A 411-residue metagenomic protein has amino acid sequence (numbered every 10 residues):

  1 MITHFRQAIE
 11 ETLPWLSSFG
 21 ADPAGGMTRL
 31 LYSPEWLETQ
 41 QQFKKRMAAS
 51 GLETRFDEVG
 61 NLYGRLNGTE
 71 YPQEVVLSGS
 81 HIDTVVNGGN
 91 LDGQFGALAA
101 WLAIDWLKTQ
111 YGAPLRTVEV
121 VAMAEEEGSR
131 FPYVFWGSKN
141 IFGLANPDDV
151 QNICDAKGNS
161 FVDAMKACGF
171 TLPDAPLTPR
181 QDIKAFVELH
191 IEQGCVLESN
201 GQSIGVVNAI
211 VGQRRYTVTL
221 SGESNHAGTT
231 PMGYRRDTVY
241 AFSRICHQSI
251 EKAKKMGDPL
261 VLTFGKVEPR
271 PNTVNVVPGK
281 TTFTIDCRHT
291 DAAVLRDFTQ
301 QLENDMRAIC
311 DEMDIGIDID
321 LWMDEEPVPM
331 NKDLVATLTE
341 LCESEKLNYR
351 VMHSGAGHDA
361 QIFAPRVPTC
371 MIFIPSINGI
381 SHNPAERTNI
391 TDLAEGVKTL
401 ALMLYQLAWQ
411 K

Functional and structural regions predicted by a protein language model:
I2-S33, A124, H382: N-terminal capping segment at the start of a domain
I9, W15, D22, G79-S80 (+2 more regions): Zn-dependent metallopeptidase/amidohydrolase metal-coordination segment
A21-N67: A non-catalytic alpha/beta surface segment that caps or lines the substrate-entry region of metallo-dependent hydrolase
R29-Y32, T263-N272, T284-T290, G316-V335: A short beta-alpha structural unit
K44-A48, E53, Y63-A164, E395: Active-site metal-coordination/substrate-binding segment of hydrolases, especially metallo-dependent peptidases
D57, A113-T117, P173-P179, T229 (+4 more regions): Flexible, glycine/charged-enriched surface loops at secondary-structure junctions
S78, G88-E127, R214-L220, H226-K252 (+3 more regions): Alpha-helical metal-binding/catalytic segments enriched in His/Glu/Asp
E126, R130-A292: Midchain, well-structured core segments that form catalytic/ion-binding scaffolds
